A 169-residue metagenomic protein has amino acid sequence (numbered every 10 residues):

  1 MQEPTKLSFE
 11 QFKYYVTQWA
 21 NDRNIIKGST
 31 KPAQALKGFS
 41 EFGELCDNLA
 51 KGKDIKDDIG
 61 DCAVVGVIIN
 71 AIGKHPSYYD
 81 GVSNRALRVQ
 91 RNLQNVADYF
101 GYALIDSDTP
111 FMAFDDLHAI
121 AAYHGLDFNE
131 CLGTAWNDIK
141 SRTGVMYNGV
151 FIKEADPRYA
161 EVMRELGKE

Functional and structural regions predicted by a protein language model:
M1-E169: Flexible "arm" and connector segments at domain edges
